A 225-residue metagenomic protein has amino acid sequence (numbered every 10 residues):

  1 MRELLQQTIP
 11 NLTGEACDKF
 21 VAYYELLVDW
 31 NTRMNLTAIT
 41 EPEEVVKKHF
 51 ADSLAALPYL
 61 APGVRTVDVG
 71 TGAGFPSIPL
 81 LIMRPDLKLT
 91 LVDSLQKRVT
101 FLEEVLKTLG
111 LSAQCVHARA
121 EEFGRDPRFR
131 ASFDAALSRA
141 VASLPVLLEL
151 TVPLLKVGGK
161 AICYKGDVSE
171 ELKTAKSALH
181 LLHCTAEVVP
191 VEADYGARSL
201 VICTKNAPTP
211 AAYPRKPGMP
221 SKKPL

Functional and structural regions predicted by a protein language model:
M1-G63, V67, K97-T100, E104-A113: Class I SAM-dependent transferase core
F20, Y24, F50, S77 (+2 more regions): A general structural signal for well-ordered alpha-helical segments in protein cores
G70: Conserved glycine-centered beta->alpha loop in an early N-terminal alpha/beta scaffold
A73-D86, E149: Conserved SAM-binding loop of SAM-dependent methyltransferases across substrates and taxa, primarily the Class I
L87-T90, S94-L225: S-adenosylmethionine
